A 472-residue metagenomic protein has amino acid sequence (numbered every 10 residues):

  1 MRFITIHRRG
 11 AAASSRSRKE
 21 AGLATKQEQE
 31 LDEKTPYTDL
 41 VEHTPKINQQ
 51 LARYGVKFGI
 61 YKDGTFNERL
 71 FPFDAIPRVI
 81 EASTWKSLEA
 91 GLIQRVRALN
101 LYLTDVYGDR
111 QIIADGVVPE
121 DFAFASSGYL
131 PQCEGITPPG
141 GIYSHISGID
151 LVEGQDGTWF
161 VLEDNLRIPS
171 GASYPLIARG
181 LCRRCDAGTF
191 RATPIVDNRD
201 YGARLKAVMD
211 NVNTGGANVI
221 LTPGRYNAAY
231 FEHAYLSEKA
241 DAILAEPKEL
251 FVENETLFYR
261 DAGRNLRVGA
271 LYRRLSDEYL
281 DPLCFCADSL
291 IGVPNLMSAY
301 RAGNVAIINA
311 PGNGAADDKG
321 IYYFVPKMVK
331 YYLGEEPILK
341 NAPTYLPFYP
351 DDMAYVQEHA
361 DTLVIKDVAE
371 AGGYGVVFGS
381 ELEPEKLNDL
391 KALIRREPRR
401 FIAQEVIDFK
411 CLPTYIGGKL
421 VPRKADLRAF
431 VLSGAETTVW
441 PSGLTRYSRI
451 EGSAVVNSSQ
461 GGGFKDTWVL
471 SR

Functional and structural regions predicted by a protein language model:
M1-R472: Preference for protein termini
